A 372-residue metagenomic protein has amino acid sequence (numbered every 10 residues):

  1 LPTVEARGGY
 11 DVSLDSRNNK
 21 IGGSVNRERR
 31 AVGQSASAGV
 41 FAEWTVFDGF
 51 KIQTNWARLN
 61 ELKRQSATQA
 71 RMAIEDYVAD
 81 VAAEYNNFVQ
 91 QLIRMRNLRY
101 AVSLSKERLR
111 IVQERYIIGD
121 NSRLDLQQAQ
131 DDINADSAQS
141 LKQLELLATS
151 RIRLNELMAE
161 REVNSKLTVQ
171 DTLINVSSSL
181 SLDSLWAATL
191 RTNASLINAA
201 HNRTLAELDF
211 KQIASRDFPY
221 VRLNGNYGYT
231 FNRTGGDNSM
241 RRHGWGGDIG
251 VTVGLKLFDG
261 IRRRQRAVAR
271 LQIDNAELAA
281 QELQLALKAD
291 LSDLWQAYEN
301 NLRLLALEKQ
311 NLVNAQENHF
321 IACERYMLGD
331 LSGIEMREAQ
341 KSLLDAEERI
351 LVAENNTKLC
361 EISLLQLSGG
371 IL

Functional and structural regions predicted by a protein language model:
T3-E5, K51, R222: Membrane-spanning beta-strand positions in outer-membrane beta-barrel proteins
E5-W44, V169-S179, K211, N224-F258: Small/polar, glycine/serine/threonine/aspartate-rich low-complexity segments that form flexible
V32, V46-I74, L124, Q128 (+3 more regions): Sec/SRP-type N-terminal targeting helices
D76-A188, A297, N301, L343 (+1 more regions): Periplasmic alpha-helical coiled-coil/stalk elements that build and connect Gram-negative outer-membrane
A135-E160, V313-G370: Short segments within alpha-helical structural elements
E160-N226: Amphipathic alpha-helical coiled-coil scaffold segments and their short linker/junction regions
